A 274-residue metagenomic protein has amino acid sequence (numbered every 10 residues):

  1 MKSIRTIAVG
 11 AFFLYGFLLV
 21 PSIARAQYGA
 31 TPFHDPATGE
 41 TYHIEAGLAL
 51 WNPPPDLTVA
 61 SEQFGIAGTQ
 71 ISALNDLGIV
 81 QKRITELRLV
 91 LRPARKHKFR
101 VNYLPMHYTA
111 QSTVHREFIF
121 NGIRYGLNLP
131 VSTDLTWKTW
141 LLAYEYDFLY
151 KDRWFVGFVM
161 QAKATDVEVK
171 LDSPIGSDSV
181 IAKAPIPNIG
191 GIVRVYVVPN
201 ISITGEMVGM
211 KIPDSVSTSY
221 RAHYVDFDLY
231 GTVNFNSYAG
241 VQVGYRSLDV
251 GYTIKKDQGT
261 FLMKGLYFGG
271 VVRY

Functional and structural regions predicted by a protein language model:
M1-E40: Cleavable N-terminal export/targeting peptides
R25-M106, R273-Y274: Short glycine/proline- and aromatic-enriched beta-strand/turn motifs that initiate or cap beta-hairpins
A46-N52, V101-P105, F158-A164, G205-G209 (+3 more regions): Transmembrane beta-barrel strands of outer-membrane/channel proteins
L50, L91-P93, Y146-F148, A162 (+4 more regions): Residue-level signature of outer-membrane beta-barrel architecture
P54-K82, P105-K138, A164-K183, I212-Y220 (+1 more regions): Extracellular/periplasm-exposed beta-strand and loop segments of Gram-negative cell-envelope proteins, dominated by
E86-R88, L141-A143, N188-G190, D226-D228 (+1 more regions): Membrane-embedded beta-strand positions in outer-membrane beta-barrel channels/transporters
K96-F99, D152-W154, P199-I203, F235-V241: Repeated loop/turn-to-beta-strand initiation elements of outer-membrane beta-barrel proteins
G231-F235, F261-Y274: Outer-membrane beta-barrel "beta-signal"
